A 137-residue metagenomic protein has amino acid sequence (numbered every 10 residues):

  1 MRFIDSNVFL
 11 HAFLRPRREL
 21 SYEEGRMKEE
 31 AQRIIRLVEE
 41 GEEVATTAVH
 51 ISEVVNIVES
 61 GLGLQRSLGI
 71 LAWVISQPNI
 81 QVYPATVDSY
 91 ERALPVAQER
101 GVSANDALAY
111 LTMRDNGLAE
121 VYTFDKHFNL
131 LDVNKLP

Functional and structural regions predicted by a protein language model:
M1, Y110-P137: Acidic, PIN/NYN-like endoribonuclease modules and their adjacent C-terminal/linker elements
M1-T46, G61-R66: Short, well-structured N-terminal submotif of metal-dependent ribonuclease cores
R2-D5, T46-A48, V102-S103, D125-K126: Histidine- and aromatic-rich ligand-binding microenvironments
F9, I51, F128-N129: A generic structural signal for short hydrophobic patches within well-formed alpha-helices
H11-F13, I57, L131: Residues that scaffold the ATP/ADP-binding catalytic core of kinase and kinase-like folds
S52-V55, L94: Amphipathic alpha-helical segments within well-ordered protein domains
V55, E59-N79: Active-site-proximal, substrate-binding regions of enzyme catalytic domains and RNA-binding/basic surfaces
N79-A119: Active-site neighborhoods of divalent-metal-dependent phosphate/nucleic-acid chemistry enzymes
